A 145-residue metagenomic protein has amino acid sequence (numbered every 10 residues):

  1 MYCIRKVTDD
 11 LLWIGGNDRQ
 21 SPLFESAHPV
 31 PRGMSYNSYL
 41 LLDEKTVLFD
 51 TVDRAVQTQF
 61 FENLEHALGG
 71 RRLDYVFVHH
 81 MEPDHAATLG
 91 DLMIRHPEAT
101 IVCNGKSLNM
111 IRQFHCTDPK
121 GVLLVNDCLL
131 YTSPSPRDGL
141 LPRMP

Functional and structural regions predicted by a protein language model:
C3-L64: Conserved beta-strand hairpin/beta-sheet module of binuclear metal-dependent hydrolase folds, prominently
D9, R71, T117: Structured loop/turn residues at beta-strand edges in well-structured enzyme cores
E44, A55-V102: Active-site metal-binding motif and surrounding structural segment of the metallo-beta-lactamase
L68, D118-G121: A short alpha->loop->secondary-structure connector
V102-C103, S107-R112: Anionic-ligand anchoring segments at beta-strand to alpha-helix junctions in alpha/beta enzyme folds, i.e., glycine
G121-D127: Short acidic-hydrophobic, aromatic-tinged amphipathic segments that line or gate anion-handling sites
Y131-D138: Conserved small/polar residues in nucleotide/adenosyl-binding loops
R143-P145: Hydrophobic alpha-helical segments, chiefly the membrane-spanning helices and signal/signal-anchor peptides
